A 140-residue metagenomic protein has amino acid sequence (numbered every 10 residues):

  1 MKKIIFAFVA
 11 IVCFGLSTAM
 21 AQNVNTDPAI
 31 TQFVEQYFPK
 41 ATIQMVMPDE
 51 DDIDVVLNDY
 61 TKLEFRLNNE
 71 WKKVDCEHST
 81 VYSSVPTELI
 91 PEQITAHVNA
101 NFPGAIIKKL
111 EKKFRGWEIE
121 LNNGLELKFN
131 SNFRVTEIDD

Functional and structural regions predicted by a protein language model:
M1-I5, V135-D140: Structured core of small recognition/catalytic domains
M1-V24, V34: Bacterial Sec-dependent N-terminal signal peptides
Q22-D139: Interaction-mediating elements
